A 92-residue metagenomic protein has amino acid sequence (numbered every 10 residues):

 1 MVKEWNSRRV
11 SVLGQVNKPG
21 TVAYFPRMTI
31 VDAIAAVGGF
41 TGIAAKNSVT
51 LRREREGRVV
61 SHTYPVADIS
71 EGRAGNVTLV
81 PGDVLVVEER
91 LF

Functional and structural regions predicted by a protein language model:
M1-F92: Ser/Thr/Pro/Gly-biased, low-complexity, turn-/loop-rich segments that often occur immediately after N-terminal
